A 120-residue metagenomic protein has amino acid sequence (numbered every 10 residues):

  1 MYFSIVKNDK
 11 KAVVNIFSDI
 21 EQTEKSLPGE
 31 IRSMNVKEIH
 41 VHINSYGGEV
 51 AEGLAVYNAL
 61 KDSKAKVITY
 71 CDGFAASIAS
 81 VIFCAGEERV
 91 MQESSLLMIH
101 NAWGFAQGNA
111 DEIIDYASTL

Functional and structural regions predicted by a protein language model:
M1-L120: N-terminal organellar transit peptides
